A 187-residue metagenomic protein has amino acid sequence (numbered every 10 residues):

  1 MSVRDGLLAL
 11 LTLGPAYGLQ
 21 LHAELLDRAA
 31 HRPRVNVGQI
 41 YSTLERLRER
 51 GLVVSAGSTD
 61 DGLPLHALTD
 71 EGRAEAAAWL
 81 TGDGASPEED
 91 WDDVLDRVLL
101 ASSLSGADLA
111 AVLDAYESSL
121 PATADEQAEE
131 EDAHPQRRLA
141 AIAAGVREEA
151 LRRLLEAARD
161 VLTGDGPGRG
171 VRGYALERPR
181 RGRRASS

Functional and structural regions predicted by a protein language model:
M1-E89: Basic helix-turn-helix/winged-helix DNA-binding cores and closely related short helical interaction motifs
T12, A16, A30, S103-L104 (+2 more regions): Residues in soluble alpha-helical coiled-coils and helical-bundle/repeat scaffolds
P33, L47-G51, R73, V98 (+4 more regions): Alpha-helix boundary/capping detector
S42-T43, A56, L95-R97, E130-D132 (+1 more regions): Juxtamembrane/interface motifs at transmembrane-helix termini
A78-D125: Amphipathic alpha-helical dimerization/coiled-coil segments that flank or bridge DNA-binding/regulatory modules
A107-Y116, L120-S187: Charged, low-complexity intrinsically disordered regulatory/assembly segments
